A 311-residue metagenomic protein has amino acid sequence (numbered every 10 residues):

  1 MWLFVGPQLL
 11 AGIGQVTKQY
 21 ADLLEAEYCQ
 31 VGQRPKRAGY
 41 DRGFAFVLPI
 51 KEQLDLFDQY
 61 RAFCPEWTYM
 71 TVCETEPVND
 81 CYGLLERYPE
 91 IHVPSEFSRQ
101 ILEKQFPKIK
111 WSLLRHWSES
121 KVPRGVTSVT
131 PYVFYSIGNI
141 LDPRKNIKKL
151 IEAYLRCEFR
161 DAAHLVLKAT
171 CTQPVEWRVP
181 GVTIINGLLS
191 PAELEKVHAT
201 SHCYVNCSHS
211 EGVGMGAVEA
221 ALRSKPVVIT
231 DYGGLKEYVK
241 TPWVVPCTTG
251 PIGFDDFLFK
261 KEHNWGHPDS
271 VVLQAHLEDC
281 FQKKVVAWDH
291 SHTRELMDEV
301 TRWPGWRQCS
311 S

Functional and structural regions predicted by a protein language model:
L3, E27-E103, A192-E193: Extended catalytic core of nucleotide-activated donor transferases of GT-like folds
N79-D80, L113, W117-Y132: Acidic anion/phosphate-binding donor-loop and adjacent secondary structure in glycosyltransferase catalytic cores
G125-K145, I151-L155, L165-V166: Conserved donor-binding/catalytic core segment of Leloir-type glycosyltransferases
T172-E195, C203: Nucleotide-activated donor-binding/catalytic signature segment of Leloir-type glycosyltransferases, i.e., the conserved
H209: Aromatic "clamp/platform" in nucleotide-sugar-dependent glycosyltransferases that forms part of the donor/acceptor
P226-I229, W243-V244: Short hydrophobic beta-strand element within catalytic cores of glycosyltransferases and related nucleotide-activated
K236-C280: Change "using UDP/GDP/dTDP sugars" to "using nucleotide sugars
W265-Q274, F281-S311: A charged, aromatic-enriched C-terminal amphipathic alpha-helix characteristic of glycosyltransferases across folds
